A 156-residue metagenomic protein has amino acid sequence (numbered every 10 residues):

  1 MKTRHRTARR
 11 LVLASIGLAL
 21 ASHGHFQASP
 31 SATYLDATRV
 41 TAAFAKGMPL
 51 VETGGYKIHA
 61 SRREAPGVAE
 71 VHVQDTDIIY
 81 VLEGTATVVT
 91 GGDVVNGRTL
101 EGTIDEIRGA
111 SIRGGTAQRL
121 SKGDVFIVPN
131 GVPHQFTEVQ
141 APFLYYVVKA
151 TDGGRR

Functional and structural regions predicted by a protein language model:
H5-A8, L20-Q74, R156: A short, N-terminal "cap"/entry segment at the start of jelly-roll beta-barrel domains of the cupin/DSBH fold
L11-L18: Sec-dependent N-terminal signal peptides
A60, V88-T90, Y145: Short hydrophobic/aromatic-rich beta-strand segments that constitute the beta-sheet cores of beta-sandwich/beta-barrel
E70, D77-Y80, A117-Q118, V125-F126: His/acidic/aromatic-lined binding-pocket segments of jelly-roll/cupin-type domains and related regulatory beta-sandwich
V73-Q74, I78-V88, G92-V94, L100-S111: Short, conserved beta-strand element in jelly-roll/cupin
R119-E138: Conserved metal-binding segment of the jelly-roll/cupin
A141-R156: A short hydrophobic beta-strand segment most commonly corresponding to one strand of the jelly-roll/cupin
